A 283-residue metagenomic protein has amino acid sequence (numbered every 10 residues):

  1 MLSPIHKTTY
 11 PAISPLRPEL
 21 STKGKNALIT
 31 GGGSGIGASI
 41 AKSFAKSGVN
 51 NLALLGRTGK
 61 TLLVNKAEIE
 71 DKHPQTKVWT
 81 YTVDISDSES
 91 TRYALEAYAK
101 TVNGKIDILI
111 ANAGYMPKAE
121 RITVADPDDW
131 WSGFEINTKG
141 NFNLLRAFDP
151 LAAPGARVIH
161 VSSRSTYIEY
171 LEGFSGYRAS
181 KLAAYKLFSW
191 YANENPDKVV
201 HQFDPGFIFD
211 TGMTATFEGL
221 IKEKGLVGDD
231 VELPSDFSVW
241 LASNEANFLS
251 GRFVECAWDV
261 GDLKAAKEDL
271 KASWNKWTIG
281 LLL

Functional and structural regions predicted by a protein language model:
M1-N26, K264-L283: Non-catalytic terminal and boundary segments that flank Rossmann-like NAD(P)-dependent oxidoreductase
G33-S34: Conserved glycine-rich cofactor-binding loop
V49-N65: Conserved glycine-rich Rossmann-like NAD(P)H-binding loop of the short-chain dehydrogenase/reductase
R92, K105, G114-W131, G173 (+1 more regions): Conserved mid-core segment of classical short-chain dehydrogenase/reductases
E96-K100, E135-A156, S189-N193: Amphipathic alpha-helical dimer-interface segment in Rossmann-like NAD(P)H-dependent oxidoreductases
Y115, G155-P196, D204-F209, T214-I221: Catalytic loop of short-chain dehydrogenase/reductase
Y115, T123-F142, I159, Y177 (+1 more regions): Catalytic Tyr-X3-Lys loop
Q202-F203, I221-L283: C-terminal helical subdomain
